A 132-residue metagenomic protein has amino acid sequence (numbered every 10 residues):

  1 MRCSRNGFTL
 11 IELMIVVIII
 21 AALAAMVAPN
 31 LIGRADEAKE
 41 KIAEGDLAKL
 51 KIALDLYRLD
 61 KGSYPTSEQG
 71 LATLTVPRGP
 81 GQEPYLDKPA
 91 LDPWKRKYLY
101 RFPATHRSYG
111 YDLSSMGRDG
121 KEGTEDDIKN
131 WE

Functional and structural regions predicted by a protein language model:
M1-R2, S108: Short, contiguous, well-ordered secondary-structure segments
C3, E40-K41, R78: Short, contiguous strand/loop micro-motifs
C3, G33, E37, L56-D60: Conserved amphipathic alpha-helical interaction elements at protein-protein interfaces in regulatory, energy-coupling
S4-L31: N-terminal single-pass transmembrane signal-anchor helix
F8, E40-I42, K51, G123: Residue-level recognition of hydrophobic positions within alpha-helical transmembrane segments
I19, G33-D36, R107-S108, W131: Generic secondary-structure boundary signal with a strong preference for alpha-helix termini
N30-K49: Aliphatic-rich helix starts adjacent to a transmembrane/signal segment
A48, I52-E132: Low-complexity, acidic interaction segments enriched in glycine
